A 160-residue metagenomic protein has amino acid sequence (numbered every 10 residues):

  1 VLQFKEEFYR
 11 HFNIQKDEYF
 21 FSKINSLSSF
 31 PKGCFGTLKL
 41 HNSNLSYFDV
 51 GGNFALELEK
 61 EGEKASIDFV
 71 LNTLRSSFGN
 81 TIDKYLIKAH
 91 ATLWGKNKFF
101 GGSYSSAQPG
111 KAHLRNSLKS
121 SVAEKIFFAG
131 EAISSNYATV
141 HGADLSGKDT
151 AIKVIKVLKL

Functional and structural regions predicted by a protein language model:
V1-N13: Central beta-strand plus flanking loop segment that forms part of the substrate or channel wall within the catalytic
H11-L160: Conserved flavin/dinucleotide-binding core of flavoenzymes
